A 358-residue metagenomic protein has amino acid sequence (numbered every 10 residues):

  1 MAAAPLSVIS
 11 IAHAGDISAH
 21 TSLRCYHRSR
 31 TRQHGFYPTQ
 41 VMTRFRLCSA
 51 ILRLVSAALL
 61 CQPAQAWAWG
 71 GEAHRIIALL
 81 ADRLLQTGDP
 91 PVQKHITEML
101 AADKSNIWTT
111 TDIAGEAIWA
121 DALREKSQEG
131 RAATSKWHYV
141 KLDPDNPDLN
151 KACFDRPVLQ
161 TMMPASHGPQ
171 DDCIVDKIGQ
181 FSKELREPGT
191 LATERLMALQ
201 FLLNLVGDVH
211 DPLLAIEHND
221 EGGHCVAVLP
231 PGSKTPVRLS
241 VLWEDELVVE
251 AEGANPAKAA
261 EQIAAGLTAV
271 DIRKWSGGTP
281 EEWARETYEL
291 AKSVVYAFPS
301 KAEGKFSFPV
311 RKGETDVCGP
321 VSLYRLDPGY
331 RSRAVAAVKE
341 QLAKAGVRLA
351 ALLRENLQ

Functional and structural regions predicted by a protein language model:
M1-I11: Extreme N-terminal basic, low-complexity initiation segments that serve as generic localization/processing leaders
V8-S10, D16, A50: Generic short N-terminal amphipathic or hydrophobic helices
I9, S18, R24-S29: Ser/Thr/Pro/Gly-rich low-complexity, intrinsically disordered segments
A12-A14, A19-T21, G35: Short hydrophobic alpha-helical segments enriched in small aliphatic residues
C25-V41: Short, Lys/Arg-enriched N-terminal segments with co-localized hydrophobic residues within the first ~10-30 amino acids
V41-L54: Bacterial N-terminal signal peptides that target proteins for export
C61-P63: N-terminal signal peptide c-region/cleavage motif recognized by signal peptidases
W67-L205, P212-G329, A334-Q358: N-terminal, motif-rich segments that launch catalysis or mediate targeting to/interaction with membranes, typified by
